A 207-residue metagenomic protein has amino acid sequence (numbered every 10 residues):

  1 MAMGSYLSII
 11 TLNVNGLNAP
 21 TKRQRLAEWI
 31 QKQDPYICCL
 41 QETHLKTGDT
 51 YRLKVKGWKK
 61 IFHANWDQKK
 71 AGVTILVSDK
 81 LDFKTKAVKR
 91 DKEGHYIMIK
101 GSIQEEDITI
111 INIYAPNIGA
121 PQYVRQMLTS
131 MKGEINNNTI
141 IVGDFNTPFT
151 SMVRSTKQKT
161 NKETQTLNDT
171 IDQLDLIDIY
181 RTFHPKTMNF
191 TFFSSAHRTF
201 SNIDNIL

Functional and structural regions predicted by a protein language model:
M1-L207: A shared catalytic/ligand-binding motif for oxyanion handling
